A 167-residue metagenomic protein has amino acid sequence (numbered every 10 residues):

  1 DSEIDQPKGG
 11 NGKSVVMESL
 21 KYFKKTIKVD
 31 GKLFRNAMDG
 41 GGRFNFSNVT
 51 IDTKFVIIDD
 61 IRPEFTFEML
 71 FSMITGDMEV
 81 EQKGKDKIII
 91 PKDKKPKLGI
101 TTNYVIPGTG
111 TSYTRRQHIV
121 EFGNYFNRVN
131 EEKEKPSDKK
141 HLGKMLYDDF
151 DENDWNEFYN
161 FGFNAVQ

Functional and structural regions predicted by a protein language model:
D1-Q167: Feature primarily recognizes SF3-like P-loop helicase cores of small DNA viruses
